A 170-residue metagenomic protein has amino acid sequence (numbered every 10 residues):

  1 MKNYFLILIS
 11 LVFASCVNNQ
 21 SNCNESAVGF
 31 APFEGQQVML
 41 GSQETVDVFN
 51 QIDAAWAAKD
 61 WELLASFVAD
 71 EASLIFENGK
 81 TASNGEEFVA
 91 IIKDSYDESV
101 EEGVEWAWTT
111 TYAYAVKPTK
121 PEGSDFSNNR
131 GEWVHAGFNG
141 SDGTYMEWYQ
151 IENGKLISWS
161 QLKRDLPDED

Functional and structural regions predicted by a protein language model:
Y4-A14: Sec-dependent N-terminal signal peptides
C16-E62, S66: Short, low-complexity N-terminal intrinsically disordered segments enriched in polar/charged residues
S21-N22, H135, T144-D170: Short beta-strand edge/turn micro-motifs at domain boundaries
N50-A54, A65-A82: Short, solvent-exposed secondary-structure junction/capping segments
I52, L63-L64, A72, F88 (+2 more regions): Hydrophobic pocket/interface hotspot
L63-F67, F76-N78, E102-T110: Surface-exposed patches in mature extracellular/periplasmic domains of secreted proteins
V89-G143: Surface-exposed, charged secondary-structure patches
